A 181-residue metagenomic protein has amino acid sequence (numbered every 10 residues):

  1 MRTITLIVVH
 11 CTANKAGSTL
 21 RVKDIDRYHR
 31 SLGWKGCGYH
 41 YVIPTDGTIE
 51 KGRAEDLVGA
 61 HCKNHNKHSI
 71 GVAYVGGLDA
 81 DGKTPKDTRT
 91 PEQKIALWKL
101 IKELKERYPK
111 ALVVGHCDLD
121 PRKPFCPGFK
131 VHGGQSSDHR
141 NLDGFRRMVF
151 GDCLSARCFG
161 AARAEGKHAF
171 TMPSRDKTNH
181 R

Functional and structural regions predicted by a protein language model:
M1-L57, N66: Short, conserved "active-site rim" segments that organize catalytic pockets and cofactor/ligand binding
M1-T12, T45-I49, H65-H68, G77-R181: Basic/polar, cationic surfaces and motifs that engage anionic cell-wall and phosphate/carboxylate ligands
C37, R53, A60, G77 (+1 more regions): Gly/Ser/Thr-rich helix-start
D56-K63, K102: Short amphipathic alpha-helices and their capping/turn segments at secondary-structure boundaries
V72: Ligand-binding face of N-terminal immunoglobulin V-set domains in extracellular IgSF glycoproteins
